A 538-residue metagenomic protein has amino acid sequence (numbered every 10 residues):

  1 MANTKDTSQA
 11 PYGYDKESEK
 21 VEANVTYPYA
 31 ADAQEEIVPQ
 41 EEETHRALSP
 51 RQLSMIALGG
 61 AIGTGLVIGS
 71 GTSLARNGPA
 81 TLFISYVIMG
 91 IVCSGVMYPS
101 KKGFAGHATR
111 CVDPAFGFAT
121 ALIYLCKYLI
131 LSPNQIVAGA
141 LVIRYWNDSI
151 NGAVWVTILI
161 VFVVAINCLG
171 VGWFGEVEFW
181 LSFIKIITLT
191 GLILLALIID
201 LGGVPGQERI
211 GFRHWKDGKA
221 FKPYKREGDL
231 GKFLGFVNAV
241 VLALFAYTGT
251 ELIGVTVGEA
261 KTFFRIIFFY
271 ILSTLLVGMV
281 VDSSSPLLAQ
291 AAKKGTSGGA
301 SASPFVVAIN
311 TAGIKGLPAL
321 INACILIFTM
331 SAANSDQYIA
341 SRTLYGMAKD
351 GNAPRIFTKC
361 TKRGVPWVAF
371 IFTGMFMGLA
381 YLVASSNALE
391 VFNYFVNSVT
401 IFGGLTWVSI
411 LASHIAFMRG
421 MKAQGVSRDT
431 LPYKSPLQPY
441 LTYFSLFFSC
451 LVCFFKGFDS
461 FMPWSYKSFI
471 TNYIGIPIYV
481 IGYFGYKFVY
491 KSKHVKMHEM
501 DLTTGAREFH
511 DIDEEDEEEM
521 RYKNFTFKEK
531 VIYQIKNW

Functional and structural regions predicted by a protein language model:
M1-G71, A75-N77, F212-K216, S492-W538: Membrane-interface "cap" regions at the ends of multi-pass membrane proteins
T44-L48, M55, L66-D148, G152 (+1 more regions): Extracellular loop-to-transmembrane helix junctions
P99, G103-T109, D113, F264-N334 (+1 more regions): TM-loop-TM module centered on a large, flexible mid-protein loop between adjacent transmembrane helices in multi-pass
A105-C111, I136-V156, T256-I266, A333-A369 (+2 more regions): Helix-loop-helix connectors at the membrane interface of multi-pass transporters/channels
I123-V137, L242, Y247-A260, K315-R355 (+2 more regions): Membrane-helix boundary/coupling elements in multi-pass transport proteins
N147-I150, F183-P318: Helix-loop-helix junctions that connect adjacent transmembrane segments in multi-pass membrane transporters
V154-K216, T248, T262-I267, V396-S409 (+1 more regions): Membrane-interface loop-to-helix entry segments
I210, K359-G364, W407-N472, K493-R507: C-terminal membrane-solvent junction of multi-pass transporters and transport-like membrane proteins
